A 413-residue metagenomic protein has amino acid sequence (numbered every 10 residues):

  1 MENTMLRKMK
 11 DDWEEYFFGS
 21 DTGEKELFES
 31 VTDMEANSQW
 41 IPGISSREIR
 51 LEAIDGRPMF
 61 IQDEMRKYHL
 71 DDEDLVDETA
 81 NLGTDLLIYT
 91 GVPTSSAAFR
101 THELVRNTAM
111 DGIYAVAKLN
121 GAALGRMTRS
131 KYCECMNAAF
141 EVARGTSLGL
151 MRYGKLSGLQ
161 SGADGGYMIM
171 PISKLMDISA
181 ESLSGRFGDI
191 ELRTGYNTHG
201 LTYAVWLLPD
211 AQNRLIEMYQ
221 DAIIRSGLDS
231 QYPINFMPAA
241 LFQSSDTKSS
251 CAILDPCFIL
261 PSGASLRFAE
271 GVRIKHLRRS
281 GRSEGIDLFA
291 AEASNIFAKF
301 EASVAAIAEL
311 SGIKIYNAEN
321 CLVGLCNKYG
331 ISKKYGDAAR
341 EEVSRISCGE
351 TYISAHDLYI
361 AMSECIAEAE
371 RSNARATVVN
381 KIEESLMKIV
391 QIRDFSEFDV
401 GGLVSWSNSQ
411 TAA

Functional and structural regions predicted by a protein language model:
E2-I178, F187: Feature for intrinsically disordered/low-complexity regulatory segments and propeptides
Y167-A413: Intrinsic disorder/low-complexity polar-acidic segments
